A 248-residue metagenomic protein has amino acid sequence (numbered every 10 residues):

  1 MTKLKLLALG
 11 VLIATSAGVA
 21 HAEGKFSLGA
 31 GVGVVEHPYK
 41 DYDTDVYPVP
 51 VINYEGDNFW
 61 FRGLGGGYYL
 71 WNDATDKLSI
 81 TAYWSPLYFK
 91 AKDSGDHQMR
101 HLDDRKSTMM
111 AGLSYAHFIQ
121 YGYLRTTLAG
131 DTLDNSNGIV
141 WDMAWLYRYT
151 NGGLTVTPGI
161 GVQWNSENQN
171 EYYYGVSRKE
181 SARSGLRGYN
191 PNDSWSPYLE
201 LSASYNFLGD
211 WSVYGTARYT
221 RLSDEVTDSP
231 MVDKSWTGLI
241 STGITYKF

Functional and structural regions predicted by a protein language model:
M1-K25, D41, L208, S229: Cleavable N-terminal export/targeting peptides
A22-Y68, N168: Short glycine/proline- and aromatic-enriched beta-strand/turn motifs that initiate or cap beta-hairpins
G24, T44-P50, R105-A111, N137-W141 (+3 more regions): Residues that define the transmembrane beta-barrel architecture of outer-membrane proteins
F26, N58-F61, L78, Y121-L124 (+2 more regions): Repeated loop/turn-to-beta-strand initiation elements of outer-membrane beta-barrel proteins
L28-V34, G63-G65, I80-P86, L113 (+3 more regions): Transmembrane beta-barrel strands of outer-membrane/channel proteins
A30-V34, P50-G56, G66-L70, L113-H117 (+4 more regions): Residues on the lipid-exposed face of transmembrane beta-strands in outer-membrane beta-barrel proteins
V32-V35, S94-Q98, T127, S181-R187 (+1 more regions): Extracytoplasmic loops and strand-loop junctions of Gram-negative outer membrane beta-barrel proteins
T132-S212, Y219-V226, M231-D233, F248: Outer-membrane beta-barrel transmembrane domain signature
